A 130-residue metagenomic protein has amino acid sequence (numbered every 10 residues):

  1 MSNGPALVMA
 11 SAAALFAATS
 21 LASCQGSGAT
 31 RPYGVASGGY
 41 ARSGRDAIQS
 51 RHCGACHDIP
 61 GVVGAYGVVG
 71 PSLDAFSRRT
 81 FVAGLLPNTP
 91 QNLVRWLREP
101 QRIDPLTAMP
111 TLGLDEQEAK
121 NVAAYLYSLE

Functional and structural regions predicted by a protein language model:
M1-A12: Bacterial N-terminal signal peptides that target proteins for export
S20-S23: C-terminal motif of bacterial Sec signal peptides marking the signal peptidase cleavage site
Q25-Q49: Electrostatic cytochrome c docking/interface patches
T30, V62-V63: Short, non-ligating residues that shape and space the ligands of small metal-coordination modules and catalytic
D46, G64-E130: Extracytoplasmic electron-transfer domains, predominantly the class I c-type cytochrome c fold
C53-C56: Short cysteine clusters
